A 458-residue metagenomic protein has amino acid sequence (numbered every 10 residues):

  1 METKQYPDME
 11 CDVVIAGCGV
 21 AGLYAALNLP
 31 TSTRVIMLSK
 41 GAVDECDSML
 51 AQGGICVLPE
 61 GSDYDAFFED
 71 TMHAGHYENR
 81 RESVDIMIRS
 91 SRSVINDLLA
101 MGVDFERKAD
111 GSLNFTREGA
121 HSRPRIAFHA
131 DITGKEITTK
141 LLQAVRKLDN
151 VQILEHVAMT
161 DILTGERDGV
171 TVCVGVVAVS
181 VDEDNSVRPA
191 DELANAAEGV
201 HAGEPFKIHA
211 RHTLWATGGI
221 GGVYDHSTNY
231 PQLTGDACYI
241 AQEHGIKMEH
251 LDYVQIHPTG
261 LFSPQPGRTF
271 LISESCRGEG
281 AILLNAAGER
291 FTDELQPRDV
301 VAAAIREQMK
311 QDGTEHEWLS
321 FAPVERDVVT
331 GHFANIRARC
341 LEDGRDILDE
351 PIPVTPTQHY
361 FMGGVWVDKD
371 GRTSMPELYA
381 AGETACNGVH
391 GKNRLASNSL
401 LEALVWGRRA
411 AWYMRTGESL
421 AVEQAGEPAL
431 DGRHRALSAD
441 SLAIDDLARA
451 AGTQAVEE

Functional and structural regions predicted by a protein language model:
M1-Q5, M9-C11, V20, N28 (+10 more regions): Glycine- and aromatic-enriched mobile tails/lids
V13-M37: N-terminal Rossmann-like FAD-binding beta1-loop-alpha1 element of flavoenzymes
V14-A16, I208-G218, A380: Short hydrophobic core segments
G41-M72, H76, Q255-P258, P266-F270: Conserved N-terminal glycine-rich FAD pyrophosphate-binding loop of Rossmann-like flavoproteins
V43, I240, I246-I352, Y413-S419 (+1 more regions): An anion/pyrophosphate-binding glycine-rich loop and adjacent beta-alpha core in soluble alpha-beta enzymes
R81-R89, R125-Q143, L154, S227-G235 (+2 more regions): Short beta-strand to alpha-helix junction loop
A100-V187, G203-E204, H209, A216 (+2 more regions): Conserved redox-cofactor binding core of oxidoreductases
H212-P266, F270, N398-W406: Glycine-rich loop(s) and the adjacent beta-strand/alpha-helix scaffold that form part
